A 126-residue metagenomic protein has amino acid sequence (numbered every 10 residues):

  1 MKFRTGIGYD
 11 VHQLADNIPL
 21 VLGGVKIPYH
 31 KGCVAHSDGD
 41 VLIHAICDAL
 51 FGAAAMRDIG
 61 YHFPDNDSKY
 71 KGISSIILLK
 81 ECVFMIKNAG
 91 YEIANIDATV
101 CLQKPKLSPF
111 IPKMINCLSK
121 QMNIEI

Functional and structural regions predicted by a protein language model:
K2-M114, M122: RNase III-family endoribonuclease catalytic core
